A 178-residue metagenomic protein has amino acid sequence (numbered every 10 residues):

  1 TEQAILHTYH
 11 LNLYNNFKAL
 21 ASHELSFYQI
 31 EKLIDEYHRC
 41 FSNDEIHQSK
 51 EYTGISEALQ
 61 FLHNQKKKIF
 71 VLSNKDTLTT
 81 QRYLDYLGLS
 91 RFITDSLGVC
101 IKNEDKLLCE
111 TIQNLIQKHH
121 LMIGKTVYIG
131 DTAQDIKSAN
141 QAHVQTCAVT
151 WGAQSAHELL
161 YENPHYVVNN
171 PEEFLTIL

Functional and structural regions predicted by a protein language model:
T1-S56, H63-Q65, L78: N-terminal helical cap/lid subdomain that shapes the substrate entry/recognition surface in HAD-like hydrolases
I5-T8, S90-E104: A short, structured active-site edge motif that brings together acidic residues
N16, G54, T79-R82, S138 (+2 more regions): Phosphate- and divalent-cation-binding pockets in alpha/beta enzyme and binding domains that engage nucleotide-derived
A58-D85, L97-V99: Substrate-recognition element of Asp-dependent hydrolases with the DxDx(T/V) motif
S90-T94, M122, V168: Conserved H-loop
K106-I136: Conserved Lys-Pro-Asp/Glu-containing loop-to-beta segment of HAD-superfamily phosphomonoesterases, centered on
V127-N169: Acidic, Mg2+-coordinating phosphoryl-transfer loop and its flanking beta/alpha structural elements, shared across
